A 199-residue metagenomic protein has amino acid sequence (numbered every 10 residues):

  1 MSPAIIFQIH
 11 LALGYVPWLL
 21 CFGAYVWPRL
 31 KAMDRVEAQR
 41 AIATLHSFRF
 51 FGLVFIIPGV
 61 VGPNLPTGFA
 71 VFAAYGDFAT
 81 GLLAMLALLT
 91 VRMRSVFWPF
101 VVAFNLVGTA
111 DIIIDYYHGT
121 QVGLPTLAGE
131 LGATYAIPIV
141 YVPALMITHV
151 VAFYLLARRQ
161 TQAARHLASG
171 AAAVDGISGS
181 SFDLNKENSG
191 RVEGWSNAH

Functional and structural regions predicted by a protein language model:
M1-L19: Hydrophobic transmembrane alpha-helical segments in integral membrane proteins
A4-I5, L65-G76, F100-V101, L127-P138: Non-cytosolic membrane-interface motifs at loop->transmembrane helix junctions
L13-A24, A79-A87, V140-L155: Hydrophobic cores of alpha-helical transmembrane segments in multi-pass inner/ER membrane proteins, independent
P28, F55-N64, Y117-T126: Juxtamembrane "helix-exit" motif on the non-cytosolic side of transmembrane helices
P28-A41, T90-W98, T161-Q162: Membrane-interface helix-boundary motifs at transmembrane edges
G52-L65, L83-V91: Membrane-helix exit/interface motif
G76, T80, A84, F100-T120 (+1 more regions): Hydrophobic alpha-helical membrane segments
T161-S180: Short, highly charged, low-complexity non-transmembrane loops/tails of multi-pass membrane proteins
